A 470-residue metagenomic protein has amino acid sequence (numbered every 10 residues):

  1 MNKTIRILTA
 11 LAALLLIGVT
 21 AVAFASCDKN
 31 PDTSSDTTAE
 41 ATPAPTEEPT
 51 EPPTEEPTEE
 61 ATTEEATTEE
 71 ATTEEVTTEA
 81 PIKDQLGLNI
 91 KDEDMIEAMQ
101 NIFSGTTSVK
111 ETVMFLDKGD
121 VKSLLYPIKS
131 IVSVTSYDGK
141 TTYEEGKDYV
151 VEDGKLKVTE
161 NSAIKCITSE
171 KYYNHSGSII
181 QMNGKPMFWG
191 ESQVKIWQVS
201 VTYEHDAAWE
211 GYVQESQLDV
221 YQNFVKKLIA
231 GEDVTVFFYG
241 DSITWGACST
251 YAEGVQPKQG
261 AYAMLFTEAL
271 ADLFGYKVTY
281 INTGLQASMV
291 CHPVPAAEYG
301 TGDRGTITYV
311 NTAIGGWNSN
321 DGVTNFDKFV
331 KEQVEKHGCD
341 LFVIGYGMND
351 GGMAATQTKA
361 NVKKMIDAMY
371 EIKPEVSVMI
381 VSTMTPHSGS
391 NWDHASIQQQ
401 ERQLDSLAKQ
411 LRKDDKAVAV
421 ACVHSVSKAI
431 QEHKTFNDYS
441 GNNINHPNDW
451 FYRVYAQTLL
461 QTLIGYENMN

Functional and structural regions predicted by a protein language model:
M1-V76: Gram-positive cell-envelope targeting signals
P81-H175, G184-A208: Extended beta-strand solenoid/passenger and fiber regions
A207-N311, K328-K336: Serine-esterase "nucleophile elbow" of acetyl-processing enzymes
Y212-V213, A247-V255, D321-G322, A354-Q357 (+1 more regions): Short, solvent-exposed loop/turn and secondary-structure capping segments
T235, D340-V343: Structural motif
S242-G246, Q286-V290, I314-N320, G347-M353 (+3 more regions): Solvent-exposed loop/turn segments at secondary-structure junctions within structured extracellular/periplasmic domains
V343-N349, M365-E401, H424: Active-site segments of SGNH/GDSL-like serine hydrolases that catalyze O-acetyl group transfer/hydrolysis on lipids
T383-N470: Catalytic His-Asp segment of secreted/periplasmic serine-dependent ester chemistry enzymes
